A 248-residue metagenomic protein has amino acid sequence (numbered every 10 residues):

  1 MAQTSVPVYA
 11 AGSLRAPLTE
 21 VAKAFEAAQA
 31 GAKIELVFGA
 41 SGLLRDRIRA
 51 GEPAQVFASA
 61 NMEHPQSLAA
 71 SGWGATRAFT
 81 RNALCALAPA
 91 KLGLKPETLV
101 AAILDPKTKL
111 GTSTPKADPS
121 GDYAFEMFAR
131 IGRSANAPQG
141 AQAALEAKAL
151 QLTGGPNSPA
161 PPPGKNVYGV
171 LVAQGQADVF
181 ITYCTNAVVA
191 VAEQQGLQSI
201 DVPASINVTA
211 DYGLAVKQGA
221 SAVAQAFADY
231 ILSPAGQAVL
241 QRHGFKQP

Functional and structural regions predicted by a protein language model:
A2-Q29, K33-G42, D46-A50, S59-M62 (+3 more regions): Exported/periplasmic ABC-transporter solute-binding proteins
